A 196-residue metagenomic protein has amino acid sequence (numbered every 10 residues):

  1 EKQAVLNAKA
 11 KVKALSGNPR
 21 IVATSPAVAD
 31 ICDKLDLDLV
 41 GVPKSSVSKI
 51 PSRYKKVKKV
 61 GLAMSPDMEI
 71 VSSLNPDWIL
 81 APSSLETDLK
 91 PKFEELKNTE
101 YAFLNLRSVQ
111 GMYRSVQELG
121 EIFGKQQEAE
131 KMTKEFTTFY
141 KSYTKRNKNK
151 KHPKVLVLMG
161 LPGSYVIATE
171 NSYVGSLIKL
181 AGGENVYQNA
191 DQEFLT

Functional and structural regions predicted by a protein language model:
N7-K9, G17, K58-D67, E193-T196: N-terminal post-signal-peptidase region of extra-cytosolic proteins
K11-R20, D88-S164, E184-N189, L195: Extracytoplasmic substrate-binding proteins
R20-L74, W78-L85, V186: A short, structured surface patch at a secondary-structure boundary
L35, K55, L96-T99, A181-G182: Short, structured coil segments at secondary-structure junctions
L37, K44-S45, P82-E86, L106-V109 (+3 more regions): Short coil/turn segments
K44-I50, V166-L195: Alpha-helical, coiled-coil/dimerization segments enriched in small aliphatic residues
I70, K92-E95, L177: Well-formed, non-transmembrane alpha-helical positions, independent of function
T87-D88, G175: Secondary-structure junction motif
